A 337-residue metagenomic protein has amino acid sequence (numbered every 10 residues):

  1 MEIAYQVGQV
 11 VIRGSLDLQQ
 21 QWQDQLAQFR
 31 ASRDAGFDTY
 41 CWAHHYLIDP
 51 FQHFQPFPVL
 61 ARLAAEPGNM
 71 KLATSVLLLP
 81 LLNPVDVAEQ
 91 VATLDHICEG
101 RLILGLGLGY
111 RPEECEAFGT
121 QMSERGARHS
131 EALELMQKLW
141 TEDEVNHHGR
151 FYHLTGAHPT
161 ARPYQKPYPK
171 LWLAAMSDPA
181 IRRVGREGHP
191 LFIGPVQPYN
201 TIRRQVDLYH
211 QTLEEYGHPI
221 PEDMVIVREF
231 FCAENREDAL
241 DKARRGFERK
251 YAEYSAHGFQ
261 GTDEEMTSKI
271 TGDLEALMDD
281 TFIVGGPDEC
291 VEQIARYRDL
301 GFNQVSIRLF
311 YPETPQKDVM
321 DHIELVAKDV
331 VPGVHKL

Functional and structural regions predicted by a protein language model:
M1, N83-P190, N200-D207, Q211-I220 (+1 more regions): Internal, glycine-rich beta/alpha segment that forms the wall or movable "lid" of small-molecule/cofactor binding
M1-E66, M70-K71, K166-P169: N-terminal beta1-alpha1-beta2 module of alpha/beta enzyme domains
I3-V7, Y40-W42, L72-T74, L102-L106 (+4 more regions): Hydrophobic faces of well-ordered beta-strands that scaffold small-molecule active sites in alpha/beta enzyme cores
Y5-V7, S123-P159, N200-N303, E313 (+2 more regions): An alpha-helical appendage that flanks or caps ligand/catalytic pockets
V7-Q23, L77-V85, Q165-A175, F230-A233 (+1 more regions): Active-site mouth loops of central-metabolism enzymes
Q19-A31, Q90, A175-R182, P287-R296: Short, acidic/polar
T39-L63, L78, V196-Y199, R308-M320: Glycine-rich, proline-tolerant flexible connector loops at the mouths of alpha/beta enzymes
H53-T74, R128, A132, I323-L337: Alpha-helix-loop-beta-strand connector modules within alpha/beta enzyme cores
